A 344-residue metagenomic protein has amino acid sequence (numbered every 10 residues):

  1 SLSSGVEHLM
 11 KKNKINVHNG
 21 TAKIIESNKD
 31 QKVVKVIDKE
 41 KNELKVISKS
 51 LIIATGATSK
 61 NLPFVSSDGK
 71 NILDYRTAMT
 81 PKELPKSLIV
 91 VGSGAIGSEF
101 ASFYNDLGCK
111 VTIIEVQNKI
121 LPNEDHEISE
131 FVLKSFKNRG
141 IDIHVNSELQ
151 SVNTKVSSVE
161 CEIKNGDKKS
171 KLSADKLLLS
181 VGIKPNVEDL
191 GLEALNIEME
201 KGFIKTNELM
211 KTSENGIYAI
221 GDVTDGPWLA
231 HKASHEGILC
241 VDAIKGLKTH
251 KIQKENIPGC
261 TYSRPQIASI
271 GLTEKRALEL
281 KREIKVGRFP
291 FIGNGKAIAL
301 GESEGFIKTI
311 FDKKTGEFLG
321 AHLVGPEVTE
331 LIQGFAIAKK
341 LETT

Functional and structural regions predicted by a protein language model:
S1-S3, E7, K12, M79-T80 (+4 more regions): Rossmann-like dinucleotide-binding cores of NAD(P)H-dependent redox enzymes
H8, V17-N19, I25-K32, I37-N71: Glycine/serine-rich phosphate-binding loop and adjoining beta1-alpha1 elements at the start of nucleotide-handling
K14-N16, T58-K60, E198-E200, L247-N256 (+1 more regions): A short alpha-helix-loop-beta-strand transition element characteristic of N-terminal alpha/beta dinucleotide-binding
H18-K32, V145-S158: A conserved short coil-to-beta-strand element within the FAD-binding core of flavoproteins
E40-S50, D167-K176, S213-E214: Core beta-strand elements of the Rossmann-like FAD/NAD(P) dinucleotide-binding domain in flavoenzyme oxidoreductases
I53-K110, I114, I143, E193-L195 (+2 more regions): Glycine-rich dinucleotide-binding loop and its adjacent helix/turn
D68-P85, K171-G246: FAD-site-proximal beta/loop scaffold in flavoenzymes
K245-G246, Y262-T344: Flexible, glycine-rich terminal cap/loop adjacent to redox cofactors in electron-transfer oxidoreductases
